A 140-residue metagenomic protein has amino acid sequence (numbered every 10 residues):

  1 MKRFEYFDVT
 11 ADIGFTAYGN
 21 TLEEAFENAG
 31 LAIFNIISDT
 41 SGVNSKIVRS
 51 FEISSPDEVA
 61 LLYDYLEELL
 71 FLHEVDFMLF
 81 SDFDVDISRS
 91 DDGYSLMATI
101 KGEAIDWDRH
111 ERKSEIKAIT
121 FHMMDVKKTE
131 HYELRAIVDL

Functional and structural regions predicted by a protein language model:
K2-L140: N-terminal intrinsically disordered, cationic/polar leader segments that include organellar targeting peptides
